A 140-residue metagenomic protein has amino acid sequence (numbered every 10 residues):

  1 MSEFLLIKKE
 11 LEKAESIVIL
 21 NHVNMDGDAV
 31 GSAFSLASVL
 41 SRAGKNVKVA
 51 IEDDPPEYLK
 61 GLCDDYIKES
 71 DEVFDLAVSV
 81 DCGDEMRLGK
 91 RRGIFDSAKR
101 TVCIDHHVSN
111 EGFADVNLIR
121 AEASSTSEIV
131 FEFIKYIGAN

Functional and structural regions predicted by a protein language model:
M1-N140: Replace "Mg2+/Mn2+-dependent" with "divalent metal-dependent
